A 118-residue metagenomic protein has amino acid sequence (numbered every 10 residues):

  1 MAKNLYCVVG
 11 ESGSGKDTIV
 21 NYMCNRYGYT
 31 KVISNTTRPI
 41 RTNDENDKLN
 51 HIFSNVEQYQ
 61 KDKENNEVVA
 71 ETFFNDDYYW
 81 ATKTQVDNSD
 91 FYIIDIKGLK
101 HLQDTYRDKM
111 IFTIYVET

Functional and structural regions predicted by a protein language model:
V8: Hydrophobic anchor at the beta1->P-loop junction of P-loop NTPases
E11: P-loop (Walker A) phosphate-binding loop of NTP-binding proteins
S14: ATP-binding Walker
D17: Walker A/P-loop
N25-I33: Post-Walker A helix-loop "phosphate-sensing" segment adjacent to the P-loop in P-loop NTPases
T36-G98: ATP-dependent small-molecule kinase phosphotransfer cores that center on conserved nucleotide phosphate-binding segments
F91-D95, Y106-T118: Conserved phosphate-donor/acceptor-positioning beta-strand/loop module used by diverse small-molecule
